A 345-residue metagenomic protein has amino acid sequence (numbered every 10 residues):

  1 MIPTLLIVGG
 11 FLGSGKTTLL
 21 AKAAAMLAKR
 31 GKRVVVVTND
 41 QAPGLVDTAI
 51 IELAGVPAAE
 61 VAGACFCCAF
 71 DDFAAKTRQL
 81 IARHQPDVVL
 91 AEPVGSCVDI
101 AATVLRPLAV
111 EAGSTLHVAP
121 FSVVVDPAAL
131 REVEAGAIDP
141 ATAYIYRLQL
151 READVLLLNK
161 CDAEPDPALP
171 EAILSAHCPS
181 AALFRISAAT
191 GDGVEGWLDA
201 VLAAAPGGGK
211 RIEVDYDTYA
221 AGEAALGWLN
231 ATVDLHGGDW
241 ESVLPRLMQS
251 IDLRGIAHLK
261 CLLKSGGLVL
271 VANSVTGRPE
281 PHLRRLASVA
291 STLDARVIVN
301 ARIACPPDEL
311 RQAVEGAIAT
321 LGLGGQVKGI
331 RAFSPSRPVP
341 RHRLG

Functional and structural regions predicted by a protein language model:
M1-V8, G13-S14, T18, A203-G345: P-loop NTP-binding site
I2-G9, S14, T18-Y146: Nucleotide-state-sensitive switch-loop elements of NTP-binding domains
K32, Q85, A109-G113, D126 (+4 more regions): Non-catalytic alpha-helical coupling and interface elements of nucleotide-dependent molecular machines and regulators
V36, L183-I186, V327-G329: A structural preference for short, hydrophobic beta-strand core positions in alpha/beta folds
T48-G55, L169-S175, Q312-I318: Short, aromatic/basic amphipathic alpha-helical patches
C65-C68, A189-V194, S334-V339: A short acidic, often aromatic-flanked loop/helix-cap motif at beta-alpha or helix-coil junctions that lines enzyme
S96-C97, A129-R131, A163-E164, A304-P307: Short acidic, S/G/P-rich loop/turn micro-motifs used as interaction or catalytic elements
A143, R147-L157, C161-E223: Canonical P-loop GTPase G-domain recognition
